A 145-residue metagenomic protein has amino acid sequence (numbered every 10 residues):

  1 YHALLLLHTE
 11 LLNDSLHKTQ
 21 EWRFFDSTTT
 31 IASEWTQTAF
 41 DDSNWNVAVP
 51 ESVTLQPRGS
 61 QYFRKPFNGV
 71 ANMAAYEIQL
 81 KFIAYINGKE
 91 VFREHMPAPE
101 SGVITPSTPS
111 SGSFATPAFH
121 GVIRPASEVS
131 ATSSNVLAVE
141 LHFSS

Functional and structural regions predicted by a protein language model:
Y1-H8, A32: Activation corresponds to long, low-complexity, non-globular regions
N13-E51: Predominantly extracellular/luminal regions of secreted and cell-surface proteins, especially disulfide-bonded
W22, W45, F67, A71-G88 (+1 more regions): Aromatic-lined ligand-binding clefts that engage carbohydrates, nucleic acids, or primary amines
P57-G69, F119-V122: Short beta-strands within extracellular/lumenal beta-sheet-rich domains
V91-F92: Short hydrophobic beta-strand segments in globular cytosolic domains
E100-R124: Surface-exposed acidic, glycine/proline-enriched linker/cap segments that occur as 15-30-residue helix-coil
T132-S134: Extracellular Ig-like/FN3 beta-sandwich strand-entry sites
V139-S145: Short beta-strand-plus-loop segments that form exposed binding edges in beta-rich domains
